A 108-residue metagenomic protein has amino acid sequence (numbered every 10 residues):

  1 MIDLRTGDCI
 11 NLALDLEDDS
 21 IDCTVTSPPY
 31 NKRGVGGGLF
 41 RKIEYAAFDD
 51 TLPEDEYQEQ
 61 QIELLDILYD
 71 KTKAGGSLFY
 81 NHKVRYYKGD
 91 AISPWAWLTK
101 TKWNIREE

Functional and structural regions predicted by a protein language model:
M1-E108: Core catalytic lobe of class I
